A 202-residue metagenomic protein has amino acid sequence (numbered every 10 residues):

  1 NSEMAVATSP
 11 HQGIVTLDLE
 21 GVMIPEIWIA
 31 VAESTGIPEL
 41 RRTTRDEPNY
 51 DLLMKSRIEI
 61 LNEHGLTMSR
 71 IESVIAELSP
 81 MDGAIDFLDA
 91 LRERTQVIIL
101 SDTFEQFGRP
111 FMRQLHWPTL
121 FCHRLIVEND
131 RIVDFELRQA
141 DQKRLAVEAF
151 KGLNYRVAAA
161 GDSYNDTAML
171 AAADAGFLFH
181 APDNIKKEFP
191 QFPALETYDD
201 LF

Functional and structural regions predicted by a protein language model:
N1-E3: Short, Lys/Arg-enriched N-terminal segments with co-localized hydrophobic residues within the first ~10-30 amino acids
A5, M81-F202: C-terminal cap/substrate-recognition subdomain and adjoining C-terminal extension of metal-dependent phosphatase-like
A5-N129: Alpha-helical substrate-recognition element adjacent to the catalytic core
